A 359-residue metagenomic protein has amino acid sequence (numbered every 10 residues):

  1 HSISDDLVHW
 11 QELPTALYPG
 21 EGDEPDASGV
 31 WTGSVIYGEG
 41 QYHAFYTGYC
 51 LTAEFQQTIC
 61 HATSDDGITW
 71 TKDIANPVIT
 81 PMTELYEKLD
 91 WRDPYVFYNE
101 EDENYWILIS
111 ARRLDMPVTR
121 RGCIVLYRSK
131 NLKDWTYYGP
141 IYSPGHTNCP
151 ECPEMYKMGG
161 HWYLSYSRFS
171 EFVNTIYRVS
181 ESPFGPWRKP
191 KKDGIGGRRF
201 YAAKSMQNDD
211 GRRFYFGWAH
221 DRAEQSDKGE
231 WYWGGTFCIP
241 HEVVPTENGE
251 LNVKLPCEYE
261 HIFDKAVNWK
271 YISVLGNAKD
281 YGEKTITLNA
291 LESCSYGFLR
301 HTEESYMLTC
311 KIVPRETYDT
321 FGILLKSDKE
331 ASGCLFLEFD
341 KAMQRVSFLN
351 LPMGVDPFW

Functional and structural regions predicted by a protein language model:
H1-D6, T58-G67, C123-N131, I176-P183 (+1 more regions): Beta-propeller blade signature
L7-Y37, I68-Y98, D115-V118, K133-P153 (+2 more regions): Surface loop/turn signatures of beta-propeller and other carbohydrate-active proteins
Q41-A44, D102-I107, H161-L164, G211-Y215: Entry beta-strands of beta-propeller and related beta-repeat scaffolds
Y46, C50-P77: Carboxylate/His-rich catalytic cores and anion/metal-binding grooves
G48-C50, A111-R113, R168-S170, A219-D221: Residue-level signature of beta-propeller blades and closely related beta-rich strand-turn architectures in secreted
T52-Q57, M116-G122, F169-V173, G229-G234: Short, solvent-exposed loop/turn segments at conserved positions within beta-propeller repeat blades
S167, V173-V253: Extended catalytic-interface subdomain
I195, D209-R212, G229, W233-W359: Extracellular glycan-recognition regions
